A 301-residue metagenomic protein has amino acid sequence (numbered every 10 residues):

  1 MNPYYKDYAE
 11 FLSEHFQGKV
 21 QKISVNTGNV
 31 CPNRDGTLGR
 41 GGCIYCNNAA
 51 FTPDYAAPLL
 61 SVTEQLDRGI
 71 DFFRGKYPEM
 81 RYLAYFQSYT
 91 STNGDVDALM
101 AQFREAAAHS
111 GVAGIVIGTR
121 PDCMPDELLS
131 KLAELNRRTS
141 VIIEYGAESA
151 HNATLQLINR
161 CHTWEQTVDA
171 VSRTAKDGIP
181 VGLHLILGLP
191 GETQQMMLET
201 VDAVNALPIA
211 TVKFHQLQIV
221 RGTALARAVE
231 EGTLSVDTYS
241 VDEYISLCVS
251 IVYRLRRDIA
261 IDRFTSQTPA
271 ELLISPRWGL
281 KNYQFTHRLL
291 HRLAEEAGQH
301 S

Functional and structural regions predicted by a protein language model:
M1-L83: N-terminal [4Fe-4S]-dependent radical SAM core
N2-E10, F16-Q21, T211, I219-S301: Auxiliary Fe-S-binding modules of radical SAM enzymes
Q21-V25, Y82-A84, I115-I117, V141-Y145 (+3 more regions): Hydrophobic faces of well-ordered beta-strands that scaffold small-molecule active sites in alpha/beta enzyme cores
C43, A106-V112, E199-F214, F285-S301: Structural recognition of alpha->loop->beta junctions
A49-G69, F73, Y77-V96, G111-M124 (+2 more regions): Core AdoMet radical
F73-Y77, Q102-S110, S130-S140, S172-K176 (+1 more regions): Acidic (Asp/Glu)-rich catalytic clusters
V96-R104, P125-E134, I158, M197: Distinct, well-ordered alpha-helical segments
E165-L225, D242-T265: Conserved C-terminal portion of the radical SAM core fold that forms the substrate/S-adenosylmethionine-binding
